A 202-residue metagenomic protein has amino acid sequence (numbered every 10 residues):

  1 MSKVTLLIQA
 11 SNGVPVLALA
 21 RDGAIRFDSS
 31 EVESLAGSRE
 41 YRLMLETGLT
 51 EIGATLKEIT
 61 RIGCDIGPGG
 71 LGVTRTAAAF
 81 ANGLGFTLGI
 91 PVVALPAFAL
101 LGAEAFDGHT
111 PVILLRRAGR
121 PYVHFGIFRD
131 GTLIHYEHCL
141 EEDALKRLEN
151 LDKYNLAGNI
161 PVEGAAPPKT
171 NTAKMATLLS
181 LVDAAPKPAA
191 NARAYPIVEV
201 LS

Functional and structural regions predicted by a protein language model:
M1-I25, A36-G37, V93, A97-S202: Oxyanion-binding and handling regions
D28-E40: Active-site pocket-shaping loop/turn-to-helix segments
G37-I52, F98: Short, well-ordered amphipathic alpha-helical segments that serve as non-catalytic structural scaffolds within diverse
L45, F80-L84, G102, L181: Buried hydrophobic packing segments
L45-R61, L148-Y154: Phosphate/pyrophosphate-binding loops at sites that engage ATP/ADP/AMP, CoA/4′-phosphopantetheine, polyphosphate
G53-I66, S180-A184: Long, low-complexity, intrinsically disordered polar/charged segments
R61-V92: DPxDG-like acidic metal-binding loop motif
